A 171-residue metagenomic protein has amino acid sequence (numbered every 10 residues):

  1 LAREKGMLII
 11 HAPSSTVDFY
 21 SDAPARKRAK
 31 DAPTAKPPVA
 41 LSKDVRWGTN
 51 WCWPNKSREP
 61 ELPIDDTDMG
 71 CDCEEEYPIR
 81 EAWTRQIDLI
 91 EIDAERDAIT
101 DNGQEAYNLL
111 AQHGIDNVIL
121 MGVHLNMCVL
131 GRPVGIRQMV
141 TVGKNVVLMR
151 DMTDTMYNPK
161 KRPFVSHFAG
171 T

Functional and structural regions predicted by a protein language model:
L1: N-terminal carbohydrate-binding/catalytic regions of secreted carbohydrate-active enzymes
E4, T16-D18, D22-A23, K27-T171: Active-site-adjacent betaalpha module
M7-P13: Short beta-strand segments at enzyme active-site cores
